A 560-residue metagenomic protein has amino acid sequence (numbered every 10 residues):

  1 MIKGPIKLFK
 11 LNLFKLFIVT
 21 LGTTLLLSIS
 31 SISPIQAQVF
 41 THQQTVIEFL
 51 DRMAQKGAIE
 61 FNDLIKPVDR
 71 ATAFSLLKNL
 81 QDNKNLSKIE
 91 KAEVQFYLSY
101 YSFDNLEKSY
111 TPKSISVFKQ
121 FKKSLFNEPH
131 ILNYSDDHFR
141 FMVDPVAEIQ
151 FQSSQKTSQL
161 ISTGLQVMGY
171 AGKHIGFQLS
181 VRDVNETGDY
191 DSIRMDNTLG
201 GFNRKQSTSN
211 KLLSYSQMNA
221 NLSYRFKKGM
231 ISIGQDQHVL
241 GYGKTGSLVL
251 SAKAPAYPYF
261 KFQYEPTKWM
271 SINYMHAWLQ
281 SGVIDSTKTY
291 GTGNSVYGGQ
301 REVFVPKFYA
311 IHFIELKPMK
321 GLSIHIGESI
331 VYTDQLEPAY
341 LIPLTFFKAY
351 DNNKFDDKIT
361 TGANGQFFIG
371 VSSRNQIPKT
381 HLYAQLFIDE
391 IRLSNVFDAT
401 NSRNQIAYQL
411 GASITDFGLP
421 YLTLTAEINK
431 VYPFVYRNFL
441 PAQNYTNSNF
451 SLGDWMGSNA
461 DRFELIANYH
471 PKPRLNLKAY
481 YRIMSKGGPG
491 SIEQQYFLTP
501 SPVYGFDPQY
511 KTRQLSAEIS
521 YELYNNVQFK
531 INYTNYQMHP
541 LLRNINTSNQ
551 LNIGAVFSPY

Functional and structural regions predicted by a protein language model:
M1-K15: N-terminal secretory signal peptides that target proteins for export/translocation
K15-S30: Bacterial N-terminal signal peptides
P34-A37: Boundary at the C-terminal end of the N-terminal hydrophobic targeting segment
V39-H42: Short, charge-enriched, intrinsically disordered boundary segments that mark the beginning of a structured element
Q44, I59-D63, D69-A71, Q81-S323 (+5 more regions): Outer-membrane beta-barrel channel domains
V46-G57, A73-L77: A short amphipathic alpha-helical interaction element
K78-N79, I414: Short glycine/serine- and small hydrophobic-enriched flexible loop segments
Y215, K317-Y560: Exposed, low-structure sequence patches enriched in small/polar residues
